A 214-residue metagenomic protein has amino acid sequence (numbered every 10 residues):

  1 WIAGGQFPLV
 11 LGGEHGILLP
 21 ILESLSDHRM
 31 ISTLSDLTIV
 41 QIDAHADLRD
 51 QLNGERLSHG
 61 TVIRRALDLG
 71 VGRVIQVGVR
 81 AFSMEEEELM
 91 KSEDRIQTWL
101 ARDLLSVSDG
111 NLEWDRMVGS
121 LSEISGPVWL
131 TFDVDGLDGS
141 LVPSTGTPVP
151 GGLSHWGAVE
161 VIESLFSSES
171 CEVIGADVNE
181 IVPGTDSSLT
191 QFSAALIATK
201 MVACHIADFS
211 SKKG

Functional and structural regions predicted by a protein language model:
W1-G214: Conserved alpha-helical scaffold segments that buttress catalytic/binding sites
